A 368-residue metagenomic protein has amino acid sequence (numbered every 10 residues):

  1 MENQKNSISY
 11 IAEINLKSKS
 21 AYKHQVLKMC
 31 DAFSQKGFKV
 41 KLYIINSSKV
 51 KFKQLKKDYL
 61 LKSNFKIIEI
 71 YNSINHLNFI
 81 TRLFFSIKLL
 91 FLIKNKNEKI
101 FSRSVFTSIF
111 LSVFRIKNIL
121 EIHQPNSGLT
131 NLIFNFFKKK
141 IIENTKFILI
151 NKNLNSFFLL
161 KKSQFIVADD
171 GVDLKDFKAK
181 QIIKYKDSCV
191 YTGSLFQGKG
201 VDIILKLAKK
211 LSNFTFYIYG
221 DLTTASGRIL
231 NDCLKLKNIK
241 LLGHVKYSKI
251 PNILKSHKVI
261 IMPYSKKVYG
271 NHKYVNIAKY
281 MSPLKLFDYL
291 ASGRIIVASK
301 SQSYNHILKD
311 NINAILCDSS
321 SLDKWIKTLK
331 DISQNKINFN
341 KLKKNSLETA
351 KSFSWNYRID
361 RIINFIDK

Functional and structural regions predicted by a protein language model:
S9-I11, I148, V172, Q181-K199 (+2 more regions): Conserved donor-binding/catalytic core segment of Leloir-type glycosyltransferases
A12-S20, A32-F84, L92, L154-F157 (+1 more regions): N-terminal strand-loop element at the rim of the active site of nucleotide-sugar-dependent glycosyltransferases
S127, I141-K178, K240: Donor nucleotide-sugar binding/catalytic pocket of nucleotide-sugar-dependent glycosyltransferases
T192, F216-R228, G243: Glycosyltransferase donor-sugar binding loop
R228-V259, Y269: Nucleotide-activated donor-binding/catalytic signature segment of Leloir-type glycosyltransferases, i.e., the conserved
I260-M262, D288-A291, I295-A298: Short hydrophobic beta-strand element within catalytic cores of glycosyltransferases and related nucleotide-activated
P283, L308-N311, I315-L322, D331-K336: Conserved acidic donor-binding segment of nucleotide-sugar-dependent glycosyltransferases
D331, N338-S352: A short, well-ordered alpha-helix in the C-terminal region of glycosyltransferases
